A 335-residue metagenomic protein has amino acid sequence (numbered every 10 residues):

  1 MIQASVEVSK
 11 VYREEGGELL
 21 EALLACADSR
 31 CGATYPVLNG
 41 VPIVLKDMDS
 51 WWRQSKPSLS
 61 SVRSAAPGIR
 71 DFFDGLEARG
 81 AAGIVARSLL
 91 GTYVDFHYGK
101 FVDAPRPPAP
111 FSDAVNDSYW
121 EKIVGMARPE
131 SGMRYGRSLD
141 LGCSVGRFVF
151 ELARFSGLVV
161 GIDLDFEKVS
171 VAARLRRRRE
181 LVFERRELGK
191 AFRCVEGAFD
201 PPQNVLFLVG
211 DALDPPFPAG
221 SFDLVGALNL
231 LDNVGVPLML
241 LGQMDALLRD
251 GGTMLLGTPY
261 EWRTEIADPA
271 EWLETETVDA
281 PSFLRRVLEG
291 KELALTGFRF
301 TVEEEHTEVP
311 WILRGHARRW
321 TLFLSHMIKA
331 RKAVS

Functional and structural regions predicted by a protein language model:
F96, K100-Y135: Conserved alpha-helix/loop element of class I SAM-dependent methyltransferases that forms part of the SAM/SAH-binding
R134-S144, V160: Conserved class I S-adenosyl-L-methionine
D165: Conserved SAM/SAH-binding beta-strand->alpha-helix loop
R174-A212: S-adenosyl-L-methionine
G210-V225: A short acidic, Gly/Pro-enriched loop at the edge of an enzyme's catalytic core that lines a small-molecule cofactor
L238-D250: A short glycine-rich, Lys/Arg-flanked "PGG" loop and its adjoining helix->strand segment in the class I
G251-P259: Conserved beta-strand signature within the Rossmann-like core of class I S-adenosyl-L-methionine
A267-E305: Conserved Class I S-adenosyl-L-methionine
